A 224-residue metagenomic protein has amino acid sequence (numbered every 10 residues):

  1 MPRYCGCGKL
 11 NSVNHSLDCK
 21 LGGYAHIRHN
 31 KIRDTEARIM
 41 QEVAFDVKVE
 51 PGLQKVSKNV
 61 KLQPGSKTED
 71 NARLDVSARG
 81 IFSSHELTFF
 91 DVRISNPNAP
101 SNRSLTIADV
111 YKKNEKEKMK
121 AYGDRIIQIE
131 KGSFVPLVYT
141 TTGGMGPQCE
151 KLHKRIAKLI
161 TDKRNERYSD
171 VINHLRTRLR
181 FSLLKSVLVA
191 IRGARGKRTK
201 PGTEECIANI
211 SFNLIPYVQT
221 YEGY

Functional and structural regions predicted by a protein language model:
M1-S12, T35, I39-N102, Y111-E117 (+2 more regions): Active-site metal-binding core of divalent-cation-utilizing nuclease and nuclease-like domains
P2-I32: Short Cys/His-based metal-binding microdomains
V13, G23-N30, S84, D109-K116 (+1 more regions): Intrinsic disorder
K31, V60-L62, I107-D109, A194-G196: Residue-level signature of transmembrane alpha-helix interfaces in integral membrane proteins
I39, V43, V47, I129 (+2 more regions): Generic recognition of well-structured, leucine-rich alpha-helical segments and adjacent helix-turn regions within
T88, S133-F134, P216, G223: Nucleic-acid endonuclease domains
I94-G143, E150-R176: E2/UBC-UEV (E2-variant) core
Y139-Y224: Domain-level recognition of nuclease-like catalytic cores that cleave nucleotide substrates
